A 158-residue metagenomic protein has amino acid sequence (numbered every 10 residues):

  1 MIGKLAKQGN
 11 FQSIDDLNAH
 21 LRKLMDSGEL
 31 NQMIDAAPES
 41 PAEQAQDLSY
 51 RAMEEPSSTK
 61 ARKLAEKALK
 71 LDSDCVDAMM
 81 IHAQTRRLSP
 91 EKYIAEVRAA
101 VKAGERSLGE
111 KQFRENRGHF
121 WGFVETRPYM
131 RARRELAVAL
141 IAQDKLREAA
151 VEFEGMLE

Functional and structural regions predicted by a protein language model:
M1-F123, R127, R133, L140-E158: N-terminal alpha-helical interaction modules that lie
